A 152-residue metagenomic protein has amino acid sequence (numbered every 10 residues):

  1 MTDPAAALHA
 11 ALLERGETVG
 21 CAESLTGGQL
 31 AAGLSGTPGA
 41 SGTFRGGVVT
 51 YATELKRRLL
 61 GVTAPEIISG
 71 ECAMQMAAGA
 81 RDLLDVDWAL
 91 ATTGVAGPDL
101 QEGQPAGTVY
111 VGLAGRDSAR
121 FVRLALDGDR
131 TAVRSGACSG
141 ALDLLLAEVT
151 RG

Functional and structural regions predicted by a protein language model:
M1-G152: Short alpha-helical segments enriched in small residues
